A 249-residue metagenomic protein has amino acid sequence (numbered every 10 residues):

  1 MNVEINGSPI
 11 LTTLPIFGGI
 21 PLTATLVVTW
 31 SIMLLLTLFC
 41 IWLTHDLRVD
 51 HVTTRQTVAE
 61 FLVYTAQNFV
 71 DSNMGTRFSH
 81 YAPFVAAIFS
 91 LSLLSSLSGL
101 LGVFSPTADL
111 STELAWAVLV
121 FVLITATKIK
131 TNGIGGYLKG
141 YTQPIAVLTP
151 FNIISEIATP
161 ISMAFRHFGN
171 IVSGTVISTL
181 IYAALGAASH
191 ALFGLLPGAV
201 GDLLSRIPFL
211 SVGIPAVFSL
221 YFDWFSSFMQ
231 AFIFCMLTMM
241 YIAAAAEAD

Functional and structural regions predicted by a protein language model:
M1-D249: Selective transmembrane helix interface/packing segments
